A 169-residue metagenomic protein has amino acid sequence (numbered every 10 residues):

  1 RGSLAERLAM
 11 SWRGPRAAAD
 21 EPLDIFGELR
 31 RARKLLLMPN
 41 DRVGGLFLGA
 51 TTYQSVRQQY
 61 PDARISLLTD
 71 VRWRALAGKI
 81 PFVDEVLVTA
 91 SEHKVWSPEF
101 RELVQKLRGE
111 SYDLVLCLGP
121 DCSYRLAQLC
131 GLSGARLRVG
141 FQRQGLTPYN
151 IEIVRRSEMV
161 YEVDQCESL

Functional and structural regions predicted by a protein language model:
R1-L169: Catalytic machinery of carbohydrate-active enzymes, primarily nucleotide-sugar-dependent glycosyltransferases
